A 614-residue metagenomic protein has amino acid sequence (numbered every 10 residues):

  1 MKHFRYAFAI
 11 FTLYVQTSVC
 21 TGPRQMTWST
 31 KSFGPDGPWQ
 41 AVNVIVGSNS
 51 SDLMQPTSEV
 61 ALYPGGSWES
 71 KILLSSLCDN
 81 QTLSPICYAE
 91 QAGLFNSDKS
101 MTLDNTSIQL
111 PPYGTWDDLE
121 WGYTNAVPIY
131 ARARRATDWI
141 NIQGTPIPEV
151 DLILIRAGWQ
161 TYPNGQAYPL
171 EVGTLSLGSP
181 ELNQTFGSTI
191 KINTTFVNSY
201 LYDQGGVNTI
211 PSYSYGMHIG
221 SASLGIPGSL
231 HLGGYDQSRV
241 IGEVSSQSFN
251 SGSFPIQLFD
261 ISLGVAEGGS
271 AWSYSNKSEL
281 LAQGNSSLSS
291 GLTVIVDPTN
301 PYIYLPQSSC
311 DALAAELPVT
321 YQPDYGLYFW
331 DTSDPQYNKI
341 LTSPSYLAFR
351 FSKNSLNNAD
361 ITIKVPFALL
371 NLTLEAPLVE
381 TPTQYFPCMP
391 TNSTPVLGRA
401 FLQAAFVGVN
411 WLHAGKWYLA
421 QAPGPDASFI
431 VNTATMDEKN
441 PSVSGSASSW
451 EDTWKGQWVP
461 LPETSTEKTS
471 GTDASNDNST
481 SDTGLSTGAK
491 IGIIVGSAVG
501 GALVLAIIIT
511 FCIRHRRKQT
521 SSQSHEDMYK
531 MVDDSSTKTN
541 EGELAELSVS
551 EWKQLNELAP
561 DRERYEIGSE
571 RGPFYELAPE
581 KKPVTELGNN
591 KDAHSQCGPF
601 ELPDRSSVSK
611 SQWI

Functional and structural regions predicted by a protein language model:
M1-G34, A61-P64, K71-I72, T510 (+1 more regions): Fungal secretory targeting signals
T21-D36, P146-S286: Aspartyl protease catalytic domain
G34-P163: Signature of the N-terminal lobe/flap region of pepsin-like aspartyl proteases
T57-G65, I72-L73, V294-P298, Y304 (+3 more regions): Short hydrophobic beta-strand that contains or immediately precedes a catalytic carboxylate
W68-E69, P180-L182, A222, Y235-R239 (+6 more regions): Conserved beta-strand elements of beta-rich interaction domains across eukaryotes, especially beta-propellers
Q237-S238, S248, S290-P335: Extracytoplasmic, non-cytosolic globular domains
P344-A489, G496, G500, R514: Aspartic protease catalytic domain
G445-R605, Q612-W613: C-terminal membrane-anchoring module of eukaryotic surface/secreted proteins
